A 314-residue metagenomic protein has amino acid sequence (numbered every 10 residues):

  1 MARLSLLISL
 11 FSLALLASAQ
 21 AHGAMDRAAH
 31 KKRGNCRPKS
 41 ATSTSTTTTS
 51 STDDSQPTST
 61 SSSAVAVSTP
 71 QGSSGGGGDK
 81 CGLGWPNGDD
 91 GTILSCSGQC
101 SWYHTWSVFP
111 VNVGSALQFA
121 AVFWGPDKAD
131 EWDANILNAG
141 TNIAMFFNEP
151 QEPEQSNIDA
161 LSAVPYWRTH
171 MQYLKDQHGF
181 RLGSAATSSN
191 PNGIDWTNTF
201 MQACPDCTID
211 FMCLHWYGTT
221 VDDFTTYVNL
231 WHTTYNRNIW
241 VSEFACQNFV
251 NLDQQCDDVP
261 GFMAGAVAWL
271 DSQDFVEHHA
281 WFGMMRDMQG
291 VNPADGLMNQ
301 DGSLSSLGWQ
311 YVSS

Functional and structural regions predicted by a protein language model:
M1-C36: Fungal secretory targeting signals
S40-P70: Extracellular mucin-like PTS domains
G76-M145, N157-I158, T169: N-terminal carbohydrate-binding/catalytic regions of secreted carbohydrate-active enzymes
G77-C81, G98-W102, S115-F119, A139-I143 (+4 more regions): Loop/turn elements at helix/coil->beta-strand transitions in domains of secreted/extracellular proteins
G88-D90, Y103-V111, G125-L137, W167-H170 (+3 more regions): Alpha-helical scaffolding within the catalytic cores of extracellular/periplasmic polymer-degrading hydrolases
Y103, I143, Q255-S314: Substrate-binding cleft of secreted/luminal carbohydrate-active enzymes
N138-A160, R181-P191, C207-W216, W240-V241 (+1 more regions): Active-site groove signature of glycoside hydrolases
N148, T197-F249, F282-G283: Aromatic- and acid-rich polysaccharide-binding/catalytic face of secreted or lumenal carbohydrate-active enzymes
